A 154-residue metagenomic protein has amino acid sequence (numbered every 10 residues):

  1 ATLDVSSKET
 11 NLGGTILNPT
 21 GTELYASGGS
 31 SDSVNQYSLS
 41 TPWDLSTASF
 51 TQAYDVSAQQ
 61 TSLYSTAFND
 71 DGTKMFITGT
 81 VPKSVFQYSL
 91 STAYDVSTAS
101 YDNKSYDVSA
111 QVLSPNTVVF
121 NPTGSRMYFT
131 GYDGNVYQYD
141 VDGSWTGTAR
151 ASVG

Functional and structural regions predicted by a protein language model:
A1-G154: Polar, enzyme-active/binding microenvironments
